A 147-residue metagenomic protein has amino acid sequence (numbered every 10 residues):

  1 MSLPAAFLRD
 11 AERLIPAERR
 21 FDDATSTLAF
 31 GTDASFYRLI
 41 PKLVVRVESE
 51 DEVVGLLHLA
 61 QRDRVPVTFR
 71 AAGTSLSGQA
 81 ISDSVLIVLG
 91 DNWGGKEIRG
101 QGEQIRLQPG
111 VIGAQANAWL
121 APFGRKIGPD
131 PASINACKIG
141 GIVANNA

Functional and structural regions predicted by a protein language model:
M1-A34, L59-V67: N-terminal accessory segments
A11, S35-V67, V85, L89-P131 (+1 more regions): N-terminal glycine-rich flavin-associated loop
T25-F30, S49-E52, I134-N135: Short acidic loop-to-helix transition motifs that present clustered carboxylates
D33-F36, L76-I81: Short glycine-biased active-site loop of nucleotidyltransferases that positions the nucleotide triphosphate and helps
R70: Conserved PLP cofactor-binding pocket of PLP-dependent enzymes
A136-G140: Beta-rich nucleic-acid/ligand-interaction surfaces
G141-A147: Short, intrinsically disordered, charge-balanced linker/junction segments flanking boundaries in proteins
